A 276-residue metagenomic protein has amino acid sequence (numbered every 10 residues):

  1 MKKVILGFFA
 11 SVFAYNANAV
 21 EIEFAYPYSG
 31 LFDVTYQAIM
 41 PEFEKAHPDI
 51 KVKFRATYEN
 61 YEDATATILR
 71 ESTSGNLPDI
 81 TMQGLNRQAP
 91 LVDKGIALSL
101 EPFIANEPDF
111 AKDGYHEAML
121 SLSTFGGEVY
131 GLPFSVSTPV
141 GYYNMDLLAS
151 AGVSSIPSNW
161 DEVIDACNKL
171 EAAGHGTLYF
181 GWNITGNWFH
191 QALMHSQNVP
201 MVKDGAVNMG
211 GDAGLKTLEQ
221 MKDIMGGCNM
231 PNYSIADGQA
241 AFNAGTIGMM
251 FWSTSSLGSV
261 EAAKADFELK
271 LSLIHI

Functional and structural regions predicted by a protein language model:
M1-N18: Gram-negative bacterial Sec-dependent N-terminal signal peptides
A17-D93, N106-D109, S155: Conserved N-terminal structural module of periplasmic/extracytoplasmic solute-binding proteins
I22, Y130-G131, E171-N183, C228: Bilobed periplasmic-binding protein-like "clamshell/Venus-flytrap" ligand-binding domains
T57-T67, N86, W160-I164, P231-N243: Short helix-initiation/N-cap motifs at beta->coil->alpha
D79-M82, G248-S253: Paired acidic/hydrophobic, glycine-rich loop segments that form the ligand-binding mouth/hinge of periplasmic-binding
L85-T138, A149, I164, A172 (+2 more regions): Hinge/lid segment of periplasmic solute-binding proteins
C167-L170, G205-N232: Glycine-centered hinge/linker elements that transmit conformational signals in sensory and ligand-binding systems
I274-I276: Conserved small/polar residues in nucleotide/adenosyl-binding loops
